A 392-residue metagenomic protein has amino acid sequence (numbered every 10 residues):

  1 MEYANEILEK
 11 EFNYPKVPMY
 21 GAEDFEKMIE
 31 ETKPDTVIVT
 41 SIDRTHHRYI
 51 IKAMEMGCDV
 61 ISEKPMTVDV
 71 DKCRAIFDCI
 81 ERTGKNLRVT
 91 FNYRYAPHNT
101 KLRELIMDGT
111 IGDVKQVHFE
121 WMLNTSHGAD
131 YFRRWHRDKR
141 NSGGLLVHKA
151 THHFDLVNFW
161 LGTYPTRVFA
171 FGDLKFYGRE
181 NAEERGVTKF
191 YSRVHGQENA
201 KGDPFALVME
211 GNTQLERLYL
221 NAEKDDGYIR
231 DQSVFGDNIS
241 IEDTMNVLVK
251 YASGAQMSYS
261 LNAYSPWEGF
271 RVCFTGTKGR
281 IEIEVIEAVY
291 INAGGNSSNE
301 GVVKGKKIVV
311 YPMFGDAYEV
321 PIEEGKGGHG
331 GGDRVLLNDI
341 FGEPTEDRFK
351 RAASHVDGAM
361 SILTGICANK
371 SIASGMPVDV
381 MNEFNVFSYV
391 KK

Functional and structural regions predicted by a protein language model:
M1-Y14, I340: N-terminal Rossmann-like dinucleotide-binding module
K10-P18, I80-N86: A short helix-to-beta-strand connector/capping loop
K16-D35: A structured beta-alpha segment of the ubiquitous adenosine-cofactor-binding alpha/beta core
Y20, D43, H47, V68 (+10 more regions): Catalytic cores of eukaryotic secretory-pathway lumenal/extracellular enzymes that build and remodel glycoconjugates
E31, D35-T36, I42, H47-R94 (+1 more regions): Beta-strand-loop-alpha-helix segment that lines the small-molecule cofactor/substrate pocket of alpha/beta enzymes
K85, Y93-Q232, I340, G375: Predominantly a Rossmann-like dinucleotide-binding segment in NAD(P)-dependent oxidoreductases
L146-V147, F235-I239, N262-A263: Short Gly/Pro-enriched turn/cap motifs at secondary-structure boundaries
I241-K392: C-terminal helical cap and adjacent loop that interface with cofactors, partners, or active-site loops
